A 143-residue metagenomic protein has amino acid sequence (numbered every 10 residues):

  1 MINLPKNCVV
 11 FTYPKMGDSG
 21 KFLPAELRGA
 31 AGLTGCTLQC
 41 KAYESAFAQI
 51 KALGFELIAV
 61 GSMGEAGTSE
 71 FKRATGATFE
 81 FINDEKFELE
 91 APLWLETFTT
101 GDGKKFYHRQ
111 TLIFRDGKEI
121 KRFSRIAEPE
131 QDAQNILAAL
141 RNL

Functional and structural regions predicted by a protein language model:
M1-L143: Chalcogenol-based redox active-site neighborhoods
